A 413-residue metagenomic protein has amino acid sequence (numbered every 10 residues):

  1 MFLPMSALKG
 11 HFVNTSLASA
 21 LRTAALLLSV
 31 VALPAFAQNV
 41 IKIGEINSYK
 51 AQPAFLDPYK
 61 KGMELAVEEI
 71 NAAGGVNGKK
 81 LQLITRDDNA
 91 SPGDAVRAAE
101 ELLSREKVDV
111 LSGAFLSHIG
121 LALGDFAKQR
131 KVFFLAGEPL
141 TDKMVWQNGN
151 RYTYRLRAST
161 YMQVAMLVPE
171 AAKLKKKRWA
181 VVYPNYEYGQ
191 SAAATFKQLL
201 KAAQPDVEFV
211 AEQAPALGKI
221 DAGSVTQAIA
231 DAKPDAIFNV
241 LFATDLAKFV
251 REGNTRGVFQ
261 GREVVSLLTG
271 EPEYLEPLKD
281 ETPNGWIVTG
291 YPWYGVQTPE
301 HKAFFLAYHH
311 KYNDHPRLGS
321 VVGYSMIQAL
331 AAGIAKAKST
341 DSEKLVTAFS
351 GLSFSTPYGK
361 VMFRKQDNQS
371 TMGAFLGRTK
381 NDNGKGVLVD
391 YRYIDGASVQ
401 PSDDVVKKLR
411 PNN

Functional and structural regions predicted by a protein language model:
P4-A25: Bacterial N-terminal signal peptides that target proteins for export
L33-A37: Sec/Tat signal peptide C-region and signal peptidase I cleavage site
V40, F55-K61, A73-W146, L156 (+3 more regions): Beta-alpha junction/loop-to-helix N-cap segments that form part of ligand/metal-binding clefts
I41, S353, P357-N413: Solvent-exposed, acidic/polar segments of extracytosolic/periplasmic ligand-binding ectodomains
G44-E64, R86-G93, F115-L116, V182-Q190 (+2 more regions): Extracytoplasmic "Venus flytrap"
R97, D142-K143, N150-R256, P292-A303: Extracellular/periplasmic Venus flytrap/periplasmic-binding protein
L102, E106-F115, L135-G137, A180-Y183 (+4 more regions): Periplasmic-binding protein-like
E252-Y324, A335-T340, V389-N413: Extracellular/periplasmic periplasmic-binding protein-like sensory domains
